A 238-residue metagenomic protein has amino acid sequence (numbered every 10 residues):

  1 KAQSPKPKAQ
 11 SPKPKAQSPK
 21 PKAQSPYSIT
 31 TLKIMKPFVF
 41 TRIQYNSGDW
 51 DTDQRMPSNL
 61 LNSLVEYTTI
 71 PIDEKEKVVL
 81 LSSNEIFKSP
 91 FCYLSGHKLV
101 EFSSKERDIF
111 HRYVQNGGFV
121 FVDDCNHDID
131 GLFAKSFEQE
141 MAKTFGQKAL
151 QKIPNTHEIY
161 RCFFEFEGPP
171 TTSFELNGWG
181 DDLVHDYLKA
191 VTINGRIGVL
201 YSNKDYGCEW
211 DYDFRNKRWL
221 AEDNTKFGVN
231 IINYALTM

Functional and structural regions predicted by a protein language model:
K1-P26: Arg/Gly-rich low-complexity intrinsically disordered repeat tracts
S28-F91, S95-K98, Y206-M238: Aromatic-Pro/Gly-enriched surface loop or interdomain linker that acts as a lid/target-recognition segment
K36-F38, F87-C92, N116-F119, K148 (+1 more regions): Loop/turn elements at helix/coil->beta-strand transitions in domains of secreted/extracellular proteins
V39, Q44, G48, M56 (+3 more regions): An acidic, glycine-rich "communication" segment
D49-Q139, K143, E175-N177, S202: Helical hinge/lid and interdomain linker segments adjacent to catalytic or ligand-binding clefts that mediate domain
K77-V78, S104, L183-D186, K217: Residue-level detector of functional hotspots within protein domains
